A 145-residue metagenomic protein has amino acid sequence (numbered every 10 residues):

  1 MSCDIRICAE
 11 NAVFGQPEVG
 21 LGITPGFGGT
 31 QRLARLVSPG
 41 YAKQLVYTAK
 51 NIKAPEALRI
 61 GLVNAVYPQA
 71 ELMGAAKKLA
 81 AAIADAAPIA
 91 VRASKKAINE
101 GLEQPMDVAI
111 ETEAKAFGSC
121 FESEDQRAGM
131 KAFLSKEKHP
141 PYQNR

Functional and structural regions predicted by a protein language model:
M1-I89, S123, A128-K131: Crotonase-fold acyl-CoA enzyme core
I98: Active-site-adjacent beta-strand/loop module that shapes the phosphate/pyrophosphate-binding cleft
K131-R145: Terminal low-complexity tails and localization/encapsulation signals of metabolic enzymes
